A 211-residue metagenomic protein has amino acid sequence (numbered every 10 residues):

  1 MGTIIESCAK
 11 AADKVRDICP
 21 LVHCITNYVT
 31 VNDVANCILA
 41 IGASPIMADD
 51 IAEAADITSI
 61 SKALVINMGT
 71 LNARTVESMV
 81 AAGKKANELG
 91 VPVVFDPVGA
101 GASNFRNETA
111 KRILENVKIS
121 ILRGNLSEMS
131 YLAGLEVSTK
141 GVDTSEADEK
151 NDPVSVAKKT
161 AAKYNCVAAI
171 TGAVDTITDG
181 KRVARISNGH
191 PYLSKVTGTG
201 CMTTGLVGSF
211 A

Functional and structural regions predicted by a protein language model:
M1-M47: Glycine-rich phosphate/adenosyl-contacting loop at the front of the ribokinase-like
C37-G90, F95: Active-site cofactor/substrate anionic-group-binding motifs, chiefly glycine- and Lys/Arg-rich phosphate-binding loops
L71-R74, G99-S103, T176, L193: Short, small-residue-enriched loops and turns at beta-alpha junctions that line or gate enzyme active sites
T75-G124: Glycine/small-residue-rich loop that forms an oxyanion/phosphate-binding "nest" at active or ligand-binding sites
F105-V183: Conserved phosphate/ATP/ADP-binding segment of small-molecule kinases
Y131, T197-A211: Short, small-residue alpha-helix embedded
I186-T197: Short pre-catalytic strand/loop immediately N-terminal to key active-site residues, enriched for Gly-Thr
